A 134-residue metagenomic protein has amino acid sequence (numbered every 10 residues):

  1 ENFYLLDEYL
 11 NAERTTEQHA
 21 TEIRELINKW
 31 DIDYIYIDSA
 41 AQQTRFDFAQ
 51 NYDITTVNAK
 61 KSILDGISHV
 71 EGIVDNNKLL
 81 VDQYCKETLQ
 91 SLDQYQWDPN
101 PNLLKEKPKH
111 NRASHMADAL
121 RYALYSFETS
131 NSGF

Functional and structural regions predicted by a protein language model:
E1-N111, S130-N131: Mg2+-dependent endonuclease catalytic cores in nucleic-acid-processing enzymes, primarily RNase H-like
H110-F134: Charge-patterned, long linear interaction tracts outside catalytic cores
